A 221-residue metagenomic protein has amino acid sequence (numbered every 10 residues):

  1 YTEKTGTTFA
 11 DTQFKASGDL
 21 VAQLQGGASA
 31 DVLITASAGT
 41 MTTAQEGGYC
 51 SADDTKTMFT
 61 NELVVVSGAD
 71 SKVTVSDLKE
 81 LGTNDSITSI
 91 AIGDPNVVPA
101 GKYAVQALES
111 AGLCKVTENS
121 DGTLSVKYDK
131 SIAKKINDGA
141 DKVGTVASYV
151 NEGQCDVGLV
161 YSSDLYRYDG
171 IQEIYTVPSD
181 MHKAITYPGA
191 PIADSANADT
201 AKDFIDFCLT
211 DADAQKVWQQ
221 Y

Functional and structural regions predicted by a protein language model:
T2-G6, Q13, G18, A22-G26 (+4 more regions): Exported/periplasmic ABC-transporter solute-binding proteins
A30-T35: Periplasmic-binding protein-like
G48-K56: Central helical "cap/lid" subdomain
